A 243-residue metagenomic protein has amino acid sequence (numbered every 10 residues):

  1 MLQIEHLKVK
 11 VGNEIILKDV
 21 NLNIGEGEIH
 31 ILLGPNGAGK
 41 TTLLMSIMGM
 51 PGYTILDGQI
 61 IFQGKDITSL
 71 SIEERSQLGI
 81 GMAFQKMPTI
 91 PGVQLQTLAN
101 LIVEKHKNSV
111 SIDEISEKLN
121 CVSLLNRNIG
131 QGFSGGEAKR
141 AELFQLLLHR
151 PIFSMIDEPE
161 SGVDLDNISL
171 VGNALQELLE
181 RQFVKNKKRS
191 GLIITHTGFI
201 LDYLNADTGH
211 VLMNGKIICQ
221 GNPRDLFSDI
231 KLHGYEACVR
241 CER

Functional and structural regions predicted by a protein language model:
L2-I4, I16-D19, I24: Conserved structural motif at the start of ABC-family nucleotide-binding domains
L33-P35: The feature captures the beta-strand-to-loop junction immediately N-terminal to the Walker
L56, D66-G81, I230: ABC ATPase NBD coupling module
M82-K86, G92-N108: Q-loop/switch helix immediately C-terminal to the Walker
S109-N128: Conserved ABC ATPase "signature" region
L146-L147: ABC ATPase C-loop
M155-P159, D166: Walker B catalytic motif
T208, L212, K216-V239: Conserved beta-strand-loop-alpha-helix hinge in the C-terminal portion of ABC ATPase nucleotide-binding domains
